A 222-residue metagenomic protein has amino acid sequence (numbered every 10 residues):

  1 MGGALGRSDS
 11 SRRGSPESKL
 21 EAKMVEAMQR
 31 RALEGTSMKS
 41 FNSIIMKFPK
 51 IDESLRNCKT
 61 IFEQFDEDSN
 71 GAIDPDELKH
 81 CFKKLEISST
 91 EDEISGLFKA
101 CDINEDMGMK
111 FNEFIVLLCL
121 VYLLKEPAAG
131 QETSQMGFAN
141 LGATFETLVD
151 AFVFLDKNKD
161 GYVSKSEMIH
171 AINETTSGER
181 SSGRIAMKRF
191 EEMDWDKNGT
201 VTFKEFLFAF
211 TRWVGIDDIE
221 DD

Functional and structural regions predicted by a protein language model:
G2-S69, P75-H80, E91-A100, E105-L155 (+3 more regions): EF-hand Ca2+-binding helix-loop-helix modules
G71, M107, D160-G161, G199: Acidic, glycine-anchored loop motifs typical of Ca2+
A72, T90-I94, Y162, M187-E191: A general secondary-structure boundary signal
A143-T176: Surface-exposed interaction/gating patches
E179-D222: C-terminal interaction modules of eukaryotic adaptor/scaffold proteins
